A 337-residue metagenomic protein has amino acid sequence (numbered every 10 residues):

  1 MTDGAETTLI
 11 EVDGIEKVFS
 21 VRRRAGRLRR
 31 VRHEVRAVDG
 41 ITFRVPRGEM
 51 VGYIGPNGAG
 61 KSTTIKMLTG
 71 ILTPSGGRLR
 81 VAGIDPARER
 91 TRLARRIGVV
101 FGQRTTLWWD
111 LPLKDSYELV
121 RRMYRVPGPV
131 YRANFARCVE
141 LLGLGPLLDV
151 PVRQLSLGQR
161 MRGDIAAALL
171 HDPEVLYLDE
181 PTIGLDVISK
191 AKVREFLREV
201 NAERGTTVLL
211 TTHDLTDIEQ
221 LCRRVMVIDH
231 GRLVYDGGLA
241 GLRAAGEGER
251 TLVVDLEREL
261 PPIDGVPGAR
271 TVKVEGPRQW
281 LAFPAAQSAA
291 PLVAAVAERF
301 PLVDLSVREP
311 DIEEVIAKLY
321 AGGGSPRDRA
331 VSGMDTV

Functional and structural regions predicted by a protein language model:
G77-D85, L93-A94: Conserved ABC transporter NBD signature motif
E118, R122, P129-L147: Conserved ABC ATPase "signature" region
P151-L155: Conserved ABC ATPase signature
D172: Conserved catalytic motifs of ABC-family nucleotide-binding domains
L176-E180: Catalytic Walker B motif of ABC-type/P-loop ATPase nucleotide-binding domains
R194-P284: ABC transporter nucleotide-binding domain
